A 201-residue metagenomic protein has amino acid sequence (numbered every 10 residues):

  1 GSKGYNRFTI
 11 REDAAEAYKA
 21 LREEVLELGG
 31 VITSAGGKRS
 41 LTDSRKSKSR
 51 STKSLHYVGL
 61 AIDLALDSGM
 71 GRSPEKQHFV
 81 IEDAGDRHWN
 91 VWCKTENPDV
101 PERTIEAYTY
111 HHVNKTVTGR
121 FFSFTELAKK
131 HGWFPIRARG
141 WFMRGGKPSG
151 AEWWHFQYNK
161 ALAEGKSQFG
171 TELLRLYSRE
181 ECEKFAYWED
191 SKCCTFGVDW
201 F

Functional and structural regions predicted by a protein language model:
G1-G37: Active-site acidic/histidine clusters and adjacent loop/turn architecture that either coordinate catalytic ions
S2-E12, R50-S51, A107-V117: Second-shell loop/turn segments in exported
F8-T9, S34-D43, T109-Y110, H131: Short linear motifs at secondary-structure transitions and domain/linker junctions
T9, D13-A20, G59, G119-S123 (+1 more regions): Extracytoplasmic/secreted proteins, especially bacterial periplasmic and envelope-associated proteins
G29-G36, D63-L64, P135-R139: A structural signal for short, well-ordered beta-strand segments and their strand-loop junctions that often border
V31-R50, W141, G146, G150: Acidic helix-start/capping segments at beta-turn-to-alpha-helix junctions
D43-S68, P74: Short, surface-exposed glycine/acidic/tryptophan-bearing loops
L66-F201: Catalytic cores and adjacent binding grooves of peptidoglycan-active enzymes
